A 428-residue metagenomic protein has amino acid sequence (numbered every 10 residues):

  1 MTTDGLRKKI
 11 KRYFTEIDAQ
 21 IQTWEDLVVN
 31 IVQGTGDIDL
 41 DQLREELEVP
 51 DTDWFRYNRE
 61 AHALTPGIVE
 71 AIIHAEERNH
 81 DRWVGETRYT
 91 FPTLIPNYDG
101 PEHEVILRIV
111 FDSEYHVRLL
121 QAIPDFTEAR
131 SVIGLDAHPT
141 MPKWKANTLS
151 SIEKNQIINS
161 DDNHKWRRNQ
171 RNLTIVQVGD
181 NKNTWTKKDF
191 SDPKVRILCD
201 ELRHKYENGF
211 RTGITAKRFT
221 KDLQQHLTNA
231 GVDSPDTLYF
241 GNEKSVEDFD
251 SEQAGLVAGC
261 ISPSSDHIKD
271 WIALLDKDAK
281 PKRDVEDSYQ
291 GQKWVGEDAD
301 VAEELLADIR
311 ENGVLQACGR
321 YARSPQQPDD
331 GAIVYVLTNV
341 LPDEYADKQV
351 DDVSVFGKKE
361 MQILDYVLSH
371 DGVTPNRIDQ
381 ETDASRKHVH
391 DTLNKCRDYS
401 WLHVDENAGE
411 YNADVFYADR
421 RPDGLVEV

Functional and structural regions predicted by a protein language model:
M1-V428: ASCE RecA-like P-loop NTPase motor cores that couple ATP hydrolysis to mechanical translocation on nucleic acids
